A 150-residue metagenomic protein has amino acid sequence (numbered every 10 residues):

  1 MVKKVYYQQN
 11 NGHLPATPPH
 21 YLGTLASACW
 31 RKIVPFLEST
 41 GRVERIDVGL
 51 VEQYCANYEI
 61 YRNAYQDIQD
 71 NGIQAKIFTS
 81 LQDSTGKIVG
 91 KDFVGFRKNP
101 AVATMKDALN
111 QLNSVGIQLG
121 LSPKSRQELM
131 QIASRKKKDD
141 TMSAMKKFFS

Functional and structural regions predicted by a protein language model:
M1-P35, K106, Q118, S125-S150: Arg/Lys-rich, low-complexity, intrinsically disordered N-terminal tails that contact nucleic acids
M1-V94: Extended, surface-exposed interaction regions
L50, G86, G116, M142-S143: Low-complexity, compositionally biased segments
Y54-A56, D92-K137: Amphipathic alpha-helical protein-protein interaction segments
